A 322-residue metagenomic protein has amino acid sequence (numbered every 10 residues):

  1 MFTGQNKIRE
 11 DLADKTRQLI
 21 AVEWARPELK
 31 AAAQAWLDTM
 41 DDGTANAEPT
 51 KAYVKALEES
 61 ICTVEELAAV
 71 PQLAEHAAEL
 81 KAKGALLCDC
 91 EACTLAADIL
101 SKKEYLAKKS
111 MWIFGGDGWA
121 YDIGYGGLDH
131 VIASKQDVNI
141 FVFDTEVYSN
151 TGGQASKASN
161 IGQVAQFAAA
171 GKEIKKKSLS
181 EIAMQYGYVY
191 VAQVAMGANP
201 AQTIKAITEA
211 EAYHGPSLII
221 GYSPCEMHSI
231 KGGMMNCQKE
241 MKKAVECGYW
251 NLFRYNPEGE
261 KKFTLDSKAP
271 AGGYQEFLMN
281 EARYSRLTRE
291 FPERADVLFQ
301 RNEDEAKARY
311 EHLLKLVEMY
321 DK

Functional and structural regions predicted by a protein language model:
M1-R26: Short terminal alpha-helical segments
P71-S101: Amphipathic alpha-helical binding modules
A97-W112, D296-V297, R301-K322: Thiamine diphosphate
L100-Q154, G197-H214: Thiamine diphosphate
Y105-A107, S159-Y213, M279-R286, P292-R294: Conserved thiamine diphosphate
A155-K177, M235-Y255: Acidic, Ser/Thr-rich peripheral helices and adjacent loops at domain boundaries
K205-V297, R301, L314-K315: Glycine/aspartate-rich loop-and-adjacent alpha/beta segment that forms the canonical ThDP
